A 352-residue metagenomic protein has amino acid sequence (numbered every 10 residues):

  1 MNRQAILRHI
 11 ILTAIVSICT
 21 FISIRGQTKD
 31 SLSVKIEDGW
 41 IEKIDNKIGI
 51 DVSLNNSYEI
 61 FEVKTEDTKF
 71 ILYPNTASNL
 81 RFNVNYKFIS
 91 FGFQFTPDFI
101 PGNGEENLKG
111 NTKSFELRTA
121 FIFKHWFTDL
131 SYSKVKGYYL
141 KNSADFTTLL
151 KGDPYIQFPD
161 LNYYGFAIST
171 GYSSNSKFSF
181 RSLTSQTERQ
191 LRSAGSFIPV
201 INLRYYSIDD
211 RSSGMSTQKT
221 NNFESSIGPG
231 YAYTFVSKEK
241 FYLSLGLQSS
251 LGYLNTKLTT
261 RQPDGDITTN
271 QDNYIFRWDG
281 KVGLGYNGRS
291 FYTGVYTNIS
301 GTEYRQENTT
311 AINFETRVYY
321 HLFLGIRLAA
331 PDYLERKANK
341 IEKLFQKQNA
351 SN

Functional and structural regions predicted by a protein language model:
M1-W40, F241-L243, L324-L328, A350-N352: Bacterial Sec-dependent N-terminal signal peptides
I44-I50, S78, K87-I89, K124-T128 (+6 more regions): Outer-envelope beta-barrel architecture signal
V52, L80-Y86, L117-F123, I168-S174 (+6 more regions): Residues on the lipid-exposed face of transmembrane beta-strands in outer-membrane beta-barrel proteins
L54-I60, Y86-S90, F95-P101, F123-H125 (+7 more regions): Transmembrane beta-strands of outer-membrane beta-barrel pores
S57-N79, S90-G110: Surface-exposed strand-loop-strand hairpins of Gram-negative outer-membrane beta-barrel proteins
E66-F70, P101-E105, K151-P159, S185 (+3 more regions): Extracellular loop and loop/strand-boundary signature of outer-membrane beta-barrel proteins
E116-N221, N298, N352: Outer-membrane pore/translocation modules
F166-T170, T316-N352: Outer-membrane beta-barrel "beta-signal"
